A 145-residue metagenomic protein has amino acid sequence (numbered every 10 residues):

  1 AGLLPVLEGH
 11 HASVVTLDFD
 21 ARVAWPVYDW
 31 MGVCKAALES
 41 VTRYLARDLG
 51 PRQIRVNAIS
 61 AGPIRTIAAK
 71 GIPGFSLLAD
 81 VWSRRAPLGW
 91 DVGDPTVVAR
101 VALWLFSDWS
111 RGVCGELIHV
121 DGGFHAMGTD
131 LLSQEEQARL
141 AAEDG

Functional and structural regions predicted by a protein language model:
G2-L3, A37, Y44-L45, L49 (+2 more regions): Conserved alpha-helical elements of the SDR catalytic core
L7-E8, V113: A short, flexible helix-to-loop-to-beta junction within the catalytic ATP-binding CA
E8-A37, T42-P51, P63-I64: Catalytic loop of short-chain dehydrogenase/reductase
H10, Y44, G71-I72, E116: Residue-level signal for well-ordered alpha-helical positions
C34, I64, D91, L117 (+2 more regions): Gly/Ser/Thr-rich beta-alpha loop segments that engage phosphate groups in nucleotides
E39, L49-R65, G112-V120: Conserved Rossmann-fold SDR core element
P51, A61-A86, M127-G145: A glycine/serine/threonine-rich, flexible loop-to-helix segment that serves as the NAD(P) cofactor-binding "lid"
A58, L77-V113, I118-G122: C-terminal helical subdomain
